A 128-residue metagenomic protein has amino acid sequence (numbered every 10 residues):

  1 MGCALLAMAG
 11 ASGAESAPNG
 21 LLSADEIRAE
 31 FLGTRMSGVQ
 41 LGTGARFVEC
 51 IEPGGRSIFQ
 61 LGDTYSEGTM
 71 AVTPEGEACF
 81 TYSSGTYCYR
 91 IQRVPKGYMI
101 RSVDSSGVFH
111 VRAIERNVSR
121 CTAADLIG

Functional and structural regions predicted by a protein language model:
M1-A7: Bacterial N-terminal signal peptides
G10-E67, E75-G128: Lipid interaction determinants
